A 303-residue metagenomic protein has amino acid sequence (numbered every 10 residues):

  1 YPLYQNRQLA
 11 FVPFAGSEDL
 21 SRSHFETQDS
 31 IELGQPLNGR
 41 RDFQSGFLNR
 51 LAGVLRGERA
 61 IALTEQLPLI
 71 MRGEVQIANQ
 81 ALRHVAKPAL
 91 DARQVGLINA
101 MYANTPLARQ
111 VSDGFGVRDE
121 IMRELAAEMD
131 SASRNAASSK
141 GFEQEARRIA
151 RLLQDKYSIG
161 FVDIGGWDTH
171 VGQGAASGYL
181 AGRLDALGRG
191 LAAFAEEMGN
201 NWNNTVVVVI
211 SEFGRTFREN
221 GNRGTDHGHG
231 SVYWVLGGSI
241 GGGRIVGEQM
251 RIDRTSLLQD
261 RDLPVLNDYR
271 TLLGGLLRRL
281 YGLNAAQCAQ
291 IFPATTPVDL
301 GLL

Functional and structural regions predicted by a protein language model:
Y1-N200, R218, V232-L236, G241-L303: Feature for exported/extracytoplasmic and membrane-associated proteins, marking the mature portion
V206-G214: Acidic/histidine-rich, metal-coordinating catalytic segments
G214-E219, R223-V232: A post-motif C-terminal structural segment
